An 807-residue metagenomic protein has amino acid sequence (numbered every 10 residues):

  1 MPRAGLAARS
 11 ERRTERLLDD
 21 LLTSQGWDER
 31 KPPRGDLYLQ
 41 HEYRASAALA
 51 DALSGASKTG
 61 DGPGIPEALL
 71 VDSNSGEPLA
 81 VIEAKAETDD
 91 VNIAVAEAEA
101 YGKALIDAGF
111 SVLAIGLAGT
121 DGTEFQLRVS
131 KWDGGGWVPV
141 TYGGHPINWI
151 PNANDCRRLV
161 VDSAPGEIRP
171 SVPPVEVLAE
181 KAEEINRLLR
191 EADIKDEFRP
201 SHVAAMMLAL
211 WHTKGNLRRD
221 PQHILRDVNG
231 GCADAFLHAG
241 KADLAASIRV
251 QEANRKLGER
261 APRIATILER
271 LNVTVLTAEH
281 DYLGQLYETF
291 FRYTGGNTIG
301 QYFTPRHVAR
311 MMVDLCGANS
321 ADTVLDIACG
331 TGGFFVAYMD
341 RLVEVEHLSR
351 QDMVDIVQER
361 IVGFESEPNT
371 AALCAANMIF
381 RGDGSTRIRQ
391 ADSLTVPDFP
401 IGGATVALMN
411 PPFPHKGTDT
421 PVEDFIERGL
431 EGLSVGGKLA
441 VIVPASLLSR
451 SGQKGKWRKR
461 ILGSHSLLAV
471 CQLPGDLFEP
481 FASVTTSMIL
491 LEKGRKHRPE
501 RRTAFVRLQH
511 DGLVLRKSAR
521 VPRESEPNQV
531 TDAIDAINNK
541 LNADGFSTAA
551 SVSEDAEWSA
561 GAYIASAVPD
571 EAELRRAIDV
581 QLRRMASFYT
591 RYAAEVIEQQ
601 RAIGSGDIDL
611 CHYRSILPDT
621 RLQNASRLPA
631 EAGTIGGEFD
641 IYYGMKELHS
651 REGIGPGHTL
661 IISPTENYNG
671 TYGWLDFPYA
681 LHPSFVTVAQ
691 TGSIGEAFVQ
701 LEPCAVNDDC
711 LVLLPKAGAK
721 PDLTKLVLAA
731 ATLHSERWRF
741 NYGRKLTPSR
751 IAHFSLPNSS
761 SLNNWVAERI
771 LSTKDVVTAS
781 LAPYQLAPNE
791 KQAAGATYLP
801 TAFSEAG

Functional and structural regions predicted by a protein language model:
M1-A47, I168, V172, K181-I185: Charged, often low-complexity linker/regulatory segments
E29-G76: Active-site metal-binding core of divalent-cation-utilizing nuclease and nuclease-like domains
A68-L70, P78-E87, Y101: Conserved catalytic cores of phosphodiester-cleaving nucleases, focusing on short active-site segments
A86-W137: Nucleic-acid nuclease catalytic cores
P146-R157, T395-R627, Q792-A794, Y798-G807: A conserved structural/catalytic subdomain of Rossmann-like adenosyl-cofactor enzymes
S201-R292: Long recognition/docking surfaces used for binding and targeting
T298-K416, E423-D424, A445: Conserved S-adenosyl-L-methionine
W674-A731: A short beta-sheet element
